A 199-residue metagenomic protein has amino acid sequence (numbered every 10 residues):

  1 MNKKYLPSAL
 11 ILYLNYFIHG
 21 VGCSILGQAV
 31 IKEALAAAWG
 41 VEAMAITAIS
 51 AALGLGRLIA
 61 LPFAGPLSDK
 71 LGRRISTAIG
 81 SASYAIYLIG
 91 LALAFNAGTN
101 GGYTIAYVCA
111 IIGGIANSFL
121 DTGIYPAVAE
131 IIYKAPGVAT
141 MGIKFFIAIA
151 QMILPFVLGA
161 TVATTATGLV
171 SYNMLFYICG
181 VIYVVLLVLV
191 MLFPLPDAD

Functional and structural regions predicted by a protein language model:
Y5-A34, W39-T47: Helix-loop boundary and gating motifs at the non-cytosolic
G20, S24, G114-T122, M152: Small-residue-rich segments within alpha-helical transmembrane domains of MFS-like 12-TM solute carriers
V41-S50, G102, A106, T140: Juxtamembrane helix-start elements in MFS-like secondary transporters
A48-G65: Central cavity-lining transmembrane alpha-helices of secondary-active solute carriers, predominantly the Major
A82-N100: C-terminal ends and interior cores of transmembrane alpha-helices in multi-pass membrane transporters/permeases
C109-F145: Cytoplasmic helix-loop-helix junction between adjacent transmembrane helices in 12-TM secondary transporters
G142-P194: Helix-loop-helix hairpin linking two adjacent transmembrane segments in secondary transporters
